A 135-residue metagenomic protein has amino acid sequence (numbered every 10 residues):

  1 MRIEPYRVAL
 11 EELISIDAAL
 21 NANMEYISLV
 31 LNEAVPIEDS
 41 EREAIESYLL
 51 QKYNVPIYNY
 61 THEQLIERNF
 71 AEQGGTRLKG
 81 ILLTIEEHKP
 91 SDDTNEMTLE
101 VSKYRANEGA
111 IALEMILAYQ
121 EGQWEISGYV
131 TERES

Functional and structural regions predicted by a protein language model:
M1-A110, E132-S135: Flexible low-complexity loop/turn motifs enriched in small/helix-breaking residues
A112-S135: Short beta-strand edge/turn micro-motifs at domain boundaries
